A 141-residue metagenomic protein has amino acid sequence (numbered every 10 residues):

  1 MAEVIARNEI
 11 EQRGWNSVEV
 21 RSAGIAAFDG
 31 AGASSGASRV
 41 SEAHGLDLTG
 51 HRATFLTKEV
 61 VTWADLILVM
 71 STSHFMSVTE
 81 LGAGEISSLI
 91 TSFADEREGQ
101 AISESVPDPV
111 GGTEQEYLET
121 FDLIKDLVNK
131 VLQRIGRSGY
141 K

Functional and structural regions predicted by a protein language model:
M1-A64, Q133-K141: Conserved active-site segments centered on acidic
L66, T72-K141: Phosphate-binding/catalytic loops
